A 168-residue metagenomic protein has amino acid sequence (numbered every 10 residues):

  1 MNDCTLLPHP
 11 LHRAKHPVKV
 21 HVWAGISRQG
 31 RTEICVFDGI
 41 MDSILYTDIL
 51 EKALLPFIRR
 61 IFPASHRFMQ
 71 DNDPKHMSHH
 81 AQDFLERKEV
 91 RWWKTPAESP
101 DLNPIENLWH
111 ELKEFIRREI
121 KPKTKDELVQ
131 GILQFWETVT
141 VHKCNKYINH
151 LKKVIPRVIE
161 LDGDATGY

Functional and structural regions predicted by a protein language model:
M1-K52, D162: Extended, low-complexity cationic-aromatic segments
K15-K19, Q29, P63, A97 (+1 more regions): Eukaryote-biased feature marking scaffold/signaling PDZ-domain proteins and nuclear chromatin regulators
A24, L50, L54, D71 (+5 more regions): Mobile genetic element proteins and their domesticated derivatives, centered on retroelements and DNA transposons
S27-Q29, D73-K75, A97-P100, Q134: Conserved beta-strand elements of beta-rich interaction domains across eukaryotes, especially beta-propellers
G39, S43, P74, E98 (+2 more regions): Amphipathic alpha-helical protein-protein interaction segments
L45-T95: RNase H-like DDE/DDD metal-dependent nuclease/strand-transfer catalytic core used by mobile genetic elements
Q70-N72, H79-H80, K94-R117: RNase H-like two-metal-ion nuclease catalytic core shared by retroviral integrases and related mobile-element nucleases
I105-Y168: C-terminal anion-handling pockets and recognition modules
